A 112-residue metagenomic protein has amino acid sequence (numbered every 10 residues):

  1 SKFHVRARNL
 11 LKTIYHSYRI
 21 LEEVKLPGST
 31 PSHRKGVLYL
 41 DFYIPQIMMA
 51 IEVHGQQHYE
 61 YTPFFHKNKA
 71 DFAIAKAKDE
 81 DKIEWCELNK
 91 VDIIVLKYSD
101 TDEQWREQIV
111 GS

Functional and structural regions predicted by a protein language model:
S1-S112: Nucleic-acid endo/exonuclease domains
